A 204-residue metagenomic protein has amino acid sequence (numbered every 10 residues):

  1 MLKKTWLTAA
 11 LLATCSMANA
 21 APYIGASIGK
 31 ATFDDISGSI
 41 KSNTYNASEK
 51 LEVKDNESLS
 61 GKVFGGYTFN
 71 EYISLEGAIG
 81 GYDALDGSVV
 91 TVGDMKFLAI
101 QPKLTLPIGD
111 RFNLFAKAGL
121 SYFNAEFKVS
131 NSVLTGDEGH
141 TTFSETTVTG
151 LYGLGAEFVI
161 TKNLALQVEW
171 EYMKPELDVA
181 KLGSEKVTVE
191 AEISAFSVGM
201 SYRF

Functional and structural regions predicted by a protein language model:
M1-Y23: Cleavable N-terminal export/targeting peptides
A21, K30-D34, L59-V133, F158 (+2 more regions): Gram-negative (and chloroplast) outer-membrane scaffold detector with strong preference for beta-barrel transmembrane
S27: Short beta-strand segments
K41, A47-S58, L85, V89-K96 (+3 more regions): Replace "Gram-negative outer membrane beta-barrel proteins" with "bacterial and organellar outer membrane beta-barrel
F64-T68, L151-E157, A165-Q167: Short, conserved structural micro-motifs that define repeat-unit consensus positions and nucleotide-binding loops
F127, V179-A180: Conserved catalytic-core motifs of eukaryotic protein kinase domains, centered on the activation segment
G153, L177-V179, Y202: Transmitter module of two-component histidine kinases
